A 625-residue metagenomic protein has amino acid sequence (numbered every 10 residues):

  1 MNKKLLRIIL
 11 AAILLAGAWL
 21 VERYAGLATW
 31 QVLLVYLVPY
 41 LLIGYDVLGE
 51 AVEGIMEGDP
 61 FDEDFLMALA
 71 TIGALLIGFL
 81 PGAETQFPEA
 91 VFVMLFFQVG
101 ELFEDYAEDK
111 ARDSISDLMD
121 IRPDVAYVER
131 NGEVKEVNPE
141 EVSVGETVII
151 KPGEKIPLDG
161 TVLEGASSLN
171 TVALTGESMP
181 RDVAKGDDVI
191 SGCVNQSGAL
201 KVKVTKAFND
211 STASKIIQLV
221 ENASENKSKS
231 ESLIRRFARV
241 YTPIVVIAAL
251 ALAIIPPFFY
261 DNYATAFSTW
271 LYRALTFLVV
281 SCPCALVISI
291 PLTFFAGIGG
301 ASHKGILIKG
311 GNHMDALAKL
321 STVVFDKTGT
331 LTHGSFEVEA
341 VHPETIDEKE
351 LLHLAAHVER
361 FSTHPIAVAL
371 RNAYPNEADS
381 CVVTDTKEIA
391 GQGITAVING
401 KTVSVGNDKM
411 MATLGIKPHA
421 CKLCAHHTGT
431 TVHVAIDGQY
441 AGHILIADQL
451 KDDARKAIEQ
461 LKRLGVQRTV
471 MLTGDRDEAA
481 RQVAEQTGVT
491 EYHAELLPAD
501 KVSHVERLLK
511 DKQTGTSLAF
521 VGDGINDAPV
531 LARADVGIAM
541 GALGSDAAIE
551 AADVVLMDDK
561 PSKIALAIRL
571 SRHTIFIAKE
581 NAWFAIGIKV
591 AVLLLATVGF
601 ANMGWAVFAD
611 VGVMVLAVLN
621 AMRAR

Functional and structural regions predicted by a protein language model:
M1-A11, Y241: N-terminal membrane topogenic signal
A12, S232-D261, A274-F294, K579-F608: Bilayer-spanning, highly hydrophobic alpha-helical transmembrane segments
A18-V32: Short, hydrophobic transmembrane alpha-helix segments
W19-E22, Y36-V125, E129, S143-V148 (+6 more regions): Actuator/coupling domain of P-type ATPases
E63-A68, L174, Y272, C282-V358 (+3 more regions): Conserved catalytic phosphorylation-site environment of P-type ATPases
K151, V338-R468, D477, Q486-V505: P-type ATPase nucleotide-binding
E377, K512-G515, A552, M557-R625: Membrane-embedded transport module
G400, T430, I436-E580: Conserved ATP-binding TGD loop and adjacent catalytic N/P-domain core of P-type ATPases
